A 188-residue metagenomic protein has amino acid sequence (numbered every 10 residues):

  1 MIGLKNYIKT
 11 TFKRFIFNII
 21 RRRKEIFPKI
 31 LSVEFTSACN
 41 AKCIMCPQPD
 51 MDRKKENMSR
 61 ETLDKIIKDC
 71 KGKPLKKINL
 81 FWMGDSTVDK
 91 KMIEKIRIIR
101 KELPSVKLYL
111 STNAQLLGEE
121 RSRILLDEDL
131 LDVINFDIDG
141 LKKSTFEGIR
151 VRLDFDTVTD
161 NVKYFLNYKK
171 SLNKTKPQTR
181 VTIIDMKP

Functional and structural regions predicted by a protein language model:
I2-V133, S144, G148-R152, D156-D160: Conserved alpha-helical substructure of the radical SAM core
L108, V162-P188: Conserved strand-turn element in the central/C-terminal portion of the radical SAM core barrel that lines
N113-L117, G140, D185-P188: Short beta->alpha connector loops
